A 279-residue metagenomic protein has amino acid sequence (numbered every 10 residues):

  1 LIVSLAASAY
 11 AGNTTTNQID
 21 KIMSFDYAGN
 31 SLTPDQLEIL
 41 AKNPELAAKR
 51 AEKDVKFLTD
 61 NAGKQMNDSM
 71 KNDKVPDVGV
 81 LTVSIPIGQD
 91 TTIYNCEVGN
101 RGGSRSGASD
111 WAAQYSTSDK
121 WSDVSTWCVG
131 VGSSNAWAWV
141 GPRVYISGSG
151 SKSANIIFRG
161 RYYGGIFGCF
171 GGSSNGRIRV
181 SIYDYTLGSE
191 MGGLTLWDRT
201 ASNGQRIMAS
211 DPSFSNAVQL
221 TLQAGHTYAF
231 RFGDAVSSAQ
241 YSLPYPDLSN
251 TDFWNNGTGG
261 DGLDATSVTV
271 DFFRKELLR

Functional and structural regions predicted by a protein language model:
L1-S4: Bacterial N-terminal signal peptides
A11-R101: N-terminal propeptides/leader regions of secreted preproproteins that are proteolytically removed before maturation
T92-W121: Extracellular glycan-recognition surfaces and repeat-rich motifs
A113-G141: Surface-exposed, low-complexity/disordered Ser/Thr/Gly/Pro/Asn-rich loops and linkers
V131, G164-G172, S238-S242: Short, cysteine-centered beta-strand-loop-beta hairpins and adjacent loop/turn segments enriched in charged/polar
R143-F230: Short helix-loop boundary/capping segments
A235-R279: Proprotein-processing/basic-patch segments
